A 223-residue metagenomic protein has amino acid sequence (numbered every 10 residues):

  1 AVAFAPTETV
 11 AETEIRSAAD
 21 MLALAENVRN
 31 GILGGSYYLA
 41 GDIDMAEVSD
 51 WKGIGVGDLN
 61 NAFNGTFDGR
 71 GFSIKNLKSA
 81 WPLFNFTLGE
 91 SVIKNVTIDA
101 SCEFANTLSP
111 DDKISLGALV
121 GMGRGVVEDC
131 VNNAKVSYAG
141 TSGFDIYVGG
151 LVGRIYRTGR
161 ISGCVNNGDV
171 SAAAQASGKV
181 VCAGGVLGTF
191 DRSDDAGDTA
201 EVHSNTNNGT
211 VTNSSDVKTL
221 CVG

Functional and structural regions predicted by a protein language model:
A1-G223: Surface-exposed repetitive/solenoidal architectures
